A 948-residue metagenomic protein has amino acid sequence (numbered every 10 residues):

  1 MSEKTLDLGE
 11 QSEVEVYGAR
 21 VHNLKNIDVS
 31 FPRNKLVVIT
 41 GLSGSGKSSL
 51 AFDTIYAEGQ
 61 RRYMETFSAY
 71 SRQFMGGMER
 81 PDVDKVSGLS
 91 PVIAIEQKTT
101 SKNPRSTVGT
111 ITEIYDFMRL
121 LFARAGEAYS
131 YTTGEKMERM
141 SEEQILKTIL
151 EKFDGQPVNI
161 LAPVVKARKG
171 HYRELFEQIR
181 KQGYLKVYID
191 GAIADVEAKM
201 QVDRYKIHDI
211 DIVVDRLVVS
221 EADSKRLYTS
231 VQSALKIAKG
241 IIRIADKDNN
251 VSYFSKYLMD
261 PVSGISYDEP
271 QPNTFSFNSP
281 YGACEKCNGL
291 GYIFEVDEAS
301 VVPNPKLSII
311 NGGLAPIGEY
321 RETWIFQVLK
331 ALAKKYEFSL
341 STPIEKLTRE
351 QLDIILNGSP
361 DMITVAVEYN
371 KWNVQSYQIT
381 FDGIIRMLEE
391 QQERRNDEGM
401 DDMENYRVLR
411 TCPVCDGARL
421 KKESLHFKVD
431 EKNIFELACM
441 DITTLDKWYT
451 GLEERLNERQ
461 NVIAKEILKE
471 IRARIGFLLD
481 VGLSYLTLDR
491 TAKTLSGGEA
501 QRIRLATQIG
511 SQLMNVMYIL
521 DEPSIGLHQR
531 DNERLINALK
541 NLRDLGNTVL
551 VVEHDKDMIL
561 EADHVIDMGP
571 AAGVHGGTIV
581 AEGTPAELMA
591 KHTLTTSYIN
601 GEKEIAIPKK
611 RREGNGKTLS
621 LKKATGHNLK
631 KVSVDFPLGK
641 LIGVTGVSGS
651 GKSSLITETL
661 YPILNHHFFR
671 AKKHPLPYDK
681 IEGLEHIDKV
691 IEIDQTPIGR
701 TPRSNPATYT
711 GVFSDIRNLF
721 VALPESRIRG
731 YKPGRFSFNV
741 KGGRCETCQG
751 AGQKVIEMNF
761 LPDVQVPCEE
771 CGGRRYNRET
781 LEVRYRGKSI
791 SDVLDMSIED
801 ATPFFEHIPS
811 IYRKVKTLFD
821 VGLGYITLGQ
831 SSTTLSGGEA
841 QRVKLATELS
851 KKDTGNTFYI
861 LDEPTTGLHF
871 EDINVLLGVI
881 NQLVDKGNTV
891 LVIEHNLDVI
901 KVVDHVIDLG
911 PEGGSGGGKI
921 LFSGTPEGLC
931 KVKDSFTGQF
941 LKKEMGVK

Functional and structural regions predicted by a protein language model:
M1-K948: Conserved phosphate-binding elements of NTP-dependent enzyme cores
